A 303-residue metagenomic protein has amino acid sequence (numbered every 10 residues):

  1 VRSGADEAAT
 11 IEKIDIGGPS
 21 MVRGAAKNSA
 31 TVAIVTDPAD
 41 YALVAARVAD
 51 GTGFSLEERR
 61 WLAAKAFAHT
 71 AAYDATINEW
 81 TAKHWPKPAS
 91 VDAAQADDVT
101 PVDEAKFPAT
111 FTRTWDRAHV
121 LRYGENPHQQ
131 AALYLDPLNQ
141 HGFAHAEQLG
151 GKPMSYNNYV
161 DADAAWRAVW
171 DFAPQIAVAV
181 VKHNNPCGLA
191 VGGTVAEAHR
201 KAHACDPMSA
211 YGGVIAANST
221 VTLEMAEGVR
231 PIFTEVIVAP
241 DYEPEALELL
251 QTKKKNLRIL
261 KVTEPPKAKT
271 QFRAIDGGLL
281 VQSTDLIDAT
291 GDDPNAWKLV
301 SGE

Functional and structural regions predicted by a protein language model:
V1-D92, S219, T252: Active-site loop-to-helix "anion-binding N-cap" substructures in soluble metabolic enzymes
H69, D74-A75, E79, K83-E303: ATP-dependent carboxylate/acyl-activation modules
